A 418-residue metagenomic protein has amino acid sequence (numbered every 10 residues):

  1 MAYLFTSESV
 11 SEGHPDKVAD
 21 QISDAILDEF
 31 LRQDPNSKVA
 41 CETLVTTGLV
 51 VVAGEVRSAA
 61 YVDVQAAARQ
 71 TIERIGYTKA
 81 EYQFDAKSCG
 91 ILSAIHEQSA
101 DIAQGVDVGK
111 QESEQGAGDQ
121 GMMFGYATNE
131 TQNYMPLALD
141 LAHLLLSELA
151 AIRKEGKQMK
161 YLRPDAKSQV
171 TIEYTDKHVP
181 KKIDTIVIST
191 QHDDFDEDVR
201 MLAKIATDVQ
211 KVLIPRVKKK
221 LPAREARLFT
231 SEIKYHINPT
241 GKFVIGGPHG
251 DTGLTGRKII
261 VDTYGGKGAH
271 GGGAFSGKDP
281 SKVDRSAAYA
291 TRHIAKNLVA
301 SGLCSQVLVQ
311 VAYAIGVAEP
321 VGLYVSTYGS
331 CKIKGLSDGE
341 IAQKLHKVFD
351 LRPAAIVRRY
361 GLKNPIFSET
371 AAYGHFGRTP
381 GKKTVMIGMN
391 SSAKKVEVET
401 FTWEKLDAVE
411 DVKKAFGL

Functional and structural regions predicted by a protein language model:
M1-A40, G156, V409: N-terminal, positively charged regions that mediate nucleic acid binding
T6, A66, E73-I245, A372 (+2 more regions): Glycine-rich, mobile lid/loop segments that gate access to catalytic sites or pores
E8-V10, H14-A19, Q115-T131, V244-A269 (+2 more regions): Conserved phosphate/anionic-ligand binding catalytic regions in large, soluble enzymes, centered on
E12-L31, A127-S147, A151, K278-G302: Alpha-helical support elements that line or immediately flank enzyme active sites and cofactor-binding pockets
S37-C41, A166-I172, I233-I237, L303-A314: A short glycine-rich, hydrophobically flanked beta-strand micro-motif that places a catalytic Asp/Glu for divalent metal
V39-S58, I315-E319: Short, charge-patterned binding micro-sites
T46, Q306, Y313-L418: Internal helix-turn-beta structural module
E197-A300: Glycine-rich anion/phosphate-binding loop at the beta-strand->alpha-helix junction
